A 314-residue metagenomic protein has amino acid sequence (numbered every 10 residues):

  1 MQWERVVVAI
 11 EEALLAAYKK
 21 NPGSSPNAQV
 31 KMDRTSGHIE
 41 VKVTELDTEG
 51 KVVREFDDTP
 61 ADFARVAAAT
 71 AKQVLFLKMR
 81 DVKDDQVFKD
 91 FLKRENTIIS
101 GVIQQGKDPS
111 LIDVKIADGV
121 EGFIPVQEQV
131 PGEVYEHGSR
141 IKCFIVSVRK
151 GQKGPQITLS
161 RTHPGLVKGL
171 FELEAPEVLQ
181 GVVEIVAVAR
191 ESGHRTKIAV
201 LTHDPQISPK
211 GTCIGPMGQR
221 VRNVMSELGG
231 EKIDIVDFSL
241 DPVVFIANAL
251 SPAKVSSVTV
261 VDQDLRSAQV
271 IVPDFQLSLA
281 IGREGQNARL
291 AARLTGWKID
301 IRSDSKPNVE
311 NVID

Functional and structural regions predicted by a protein language model:
M1-D314: RNA-contacting regions in translation and RNA-metabolism proteins, encompassing KH/S1 modules where present
